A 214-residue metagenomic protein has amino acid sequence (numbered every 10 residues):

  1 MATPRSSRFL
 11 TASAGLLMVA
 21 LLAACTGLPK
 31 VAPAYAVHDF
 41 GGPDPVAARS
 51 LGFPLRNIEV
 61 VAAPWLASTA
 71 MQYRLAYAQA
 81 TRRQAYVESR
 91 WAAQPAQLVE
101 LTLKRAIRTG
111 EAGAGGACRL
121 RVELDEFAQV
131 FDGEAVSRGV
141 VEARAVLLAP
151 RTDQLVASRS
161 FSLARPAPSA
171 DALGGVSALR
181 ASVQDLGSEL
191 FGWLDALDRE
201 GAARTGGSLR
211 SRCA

Functional and structural regions predicted by a protein language model:
M1-C25: Sec-dependent bacterial lipoprotein signal peptides
C25-A92, R199-A214: A structural "domain/chain start" motif
T26-P43, L101, R105-T152, S169: Surface-exposed short loop/turn segments
L51-R56, T69-M71, G116-E123, S137-A143 (+1 more regions): Envelope-exposed proteins and targeting segments
V60, E123-A128, S162-L163: Generic short beta-strand segments
P64, P95, I107-E111, F131 (+4 more regions): Sec/Tat-exported extracytoplasmic proteins
Q79-R90, R151-G192: Short secondary-structure boundary motifs at beta->alpha junctions and helix caps
